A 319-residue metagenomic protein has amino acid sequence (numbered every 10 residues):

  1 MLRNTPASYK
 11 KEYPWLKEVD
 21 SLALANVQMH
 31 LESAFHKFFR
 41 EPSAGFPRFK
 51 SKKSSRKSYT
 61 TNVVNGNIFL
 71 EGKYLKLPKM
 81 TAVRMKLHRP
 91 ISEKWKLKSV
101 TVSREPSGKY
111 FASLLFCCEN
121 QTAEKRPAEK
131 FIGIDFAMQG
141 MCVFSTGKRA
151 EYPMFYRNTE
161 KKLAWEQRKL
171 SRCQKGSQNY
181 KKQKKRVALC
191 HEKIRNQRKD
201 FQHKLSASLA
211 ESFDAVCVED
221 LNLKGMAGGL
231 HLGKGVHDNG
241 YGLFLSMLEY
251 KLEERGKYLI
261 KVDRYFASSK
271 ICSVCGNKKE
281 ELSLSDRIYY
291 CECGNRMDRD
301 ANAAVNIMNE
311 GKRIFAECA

Functional and structural regions predicted by a protein language model:
M1-A319: Nucleic-acid substrate recognition interfaces
